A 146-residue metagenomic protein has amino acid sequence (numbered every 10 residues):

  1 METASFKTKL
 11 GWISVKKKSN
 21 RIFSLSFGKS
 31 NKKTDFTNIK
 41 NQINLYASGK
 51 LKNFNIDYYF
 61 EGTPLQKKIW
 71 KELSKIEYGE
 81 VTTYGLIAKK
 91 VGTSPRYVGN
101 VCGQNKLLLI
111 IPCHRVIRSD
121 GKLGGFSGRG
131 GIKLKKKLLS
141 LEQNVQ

Functional and structural regions predicted by a protein language model:
M1-R96, L141, V145-Q146: Basic nucleic-acid-binding alpha-helical/helix-turn surface characteristic of O6-alkylguanine DNA
I56-G62, R118-S119, G125-G128: Generic structural "secondary-structure junction" signal
L73, C113-H114, L138: Structural signal for hydrophobic
G103: Residue-level detection of the helix-turn-helix DNA-binding "recognition helix"
K106: Acidic, glycine-rich catalytic loops of TOPRIM or P-loop NTPase phosphate-binding modules used across DNA replication
L109-R118: Short Lys/Arg-enriched helix C-cap and helix-to-coil transition segments that create basic nucleic-acid-contact patches
K122-Q146: …primarily DNA-binding HTH/wHTH and HhH modules…
